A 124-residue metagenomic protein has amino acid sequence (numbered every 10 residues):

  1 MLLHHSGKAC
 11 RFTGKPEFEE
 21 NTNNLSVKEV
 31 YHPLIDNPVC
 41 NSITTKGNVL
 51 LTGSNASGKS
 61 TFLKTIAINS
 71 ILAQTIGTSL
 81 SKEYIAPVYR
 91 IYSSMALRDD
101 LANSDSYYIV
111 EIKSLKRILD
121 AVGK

Functional and structural regions predicted by a protein language model:
M1-A56, F62-L63, A73-R90: Alpha-helical coupling/stalk and coiled-coil linker elements that connect catalytic or binding modules and transmit
A56-S60, L101-S104: Alpha-helix N-cap/helix-initiation motif
K64-L80, V110-K124: GG-anchored amphipathic helix commonly corresponding to the ABC/SMC/Rad50 NBD signature/C-loop
Y89-K124: Switch/coupling sub-region of P-loop NTPases
